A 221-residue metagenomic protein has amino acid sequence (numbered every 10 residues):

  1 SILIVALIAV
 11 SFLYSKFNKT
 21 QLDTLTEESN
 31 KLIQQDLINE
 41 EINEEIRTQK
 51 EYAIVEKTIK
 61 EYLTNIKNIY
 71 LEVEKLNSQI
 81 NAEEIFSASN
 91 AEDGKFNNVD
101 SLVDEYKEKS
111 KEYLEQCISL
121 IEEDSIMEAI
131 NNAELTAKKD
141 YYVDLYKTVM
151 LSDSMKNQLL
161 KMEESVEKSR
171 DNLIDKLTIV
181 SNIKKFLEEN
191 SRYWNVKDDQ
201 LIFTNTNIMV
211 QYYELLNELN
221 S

Functional and structural regions predicted by a protein language model:
S1-Y14, N18, S152, E167 (+2 more regions): A broad, low-amplitude sensor of folded, mature protein cores
L3, L7-K107: Leu/Val/Ala/Ile-rich N-terminal alpha-helices, chiefly Sec-type signal peptides and the beginnings
N18, S110, C117, L216-N217: Generic alpha-helical secondary structure signal
I66, V73, L120, V166-S169 (+3 more regions): Amphipathic alpha-helical coiled-coil segments
I85, S89-K197: Extended amphipathic alpha-helical interaction segments
N182-S221: Alpha-helical oligomerization segments
